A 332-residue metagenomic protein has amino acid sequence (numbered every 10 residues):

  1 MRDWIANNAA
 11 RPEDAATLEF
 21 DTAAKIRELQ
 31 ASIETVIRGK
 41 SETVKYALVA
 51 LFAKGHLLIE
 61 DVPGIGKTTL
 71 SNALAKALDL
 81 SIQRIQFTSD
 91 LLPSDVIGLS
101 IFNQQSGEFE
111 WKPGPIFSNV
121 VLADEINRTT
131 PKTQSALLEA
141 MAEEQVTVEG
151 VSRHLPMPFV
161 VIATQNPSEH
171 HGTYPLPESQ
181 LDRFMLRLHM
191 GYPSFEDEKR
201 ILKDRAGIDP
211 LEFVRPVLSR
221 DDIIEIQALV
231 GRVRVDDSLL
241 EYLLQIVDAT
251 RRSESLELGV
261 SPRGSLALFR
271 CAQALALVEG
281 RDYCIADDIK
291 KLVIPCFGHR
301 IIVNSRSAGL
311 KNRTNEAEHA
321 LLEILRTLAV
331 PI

Functional and structural regions predicted by a protein language model:
R2-A16, F20, R252-I332: C-terminal engagement/docking regions of AAA+ P-loop ATPases
E19-I65: Pre-Walker A (pre-P-loop) alpha-helix and adjacent loop at the N terminus of AAA/AAA+ ATPase modules, a conserved
K45-V49, F102-L122, V151: Conserved alpha-helical scaffold flanking the Walker A/P-loop in AAA+ ATPase domains
L51-T88: Walker A/P-loop
D61, D124-E125, A136: Walker B catalytic acidic pair
V62, V96, T164: P-loop (Walker A) phosphate-binding loop of NTP-binding proteins
R84-I116, G172-L181: Conserved AAA+ P-loop NTPase core
N103-E108, T129, T133, M141-V233 (+1 more regions): Canonical AAA+ ATPase core
